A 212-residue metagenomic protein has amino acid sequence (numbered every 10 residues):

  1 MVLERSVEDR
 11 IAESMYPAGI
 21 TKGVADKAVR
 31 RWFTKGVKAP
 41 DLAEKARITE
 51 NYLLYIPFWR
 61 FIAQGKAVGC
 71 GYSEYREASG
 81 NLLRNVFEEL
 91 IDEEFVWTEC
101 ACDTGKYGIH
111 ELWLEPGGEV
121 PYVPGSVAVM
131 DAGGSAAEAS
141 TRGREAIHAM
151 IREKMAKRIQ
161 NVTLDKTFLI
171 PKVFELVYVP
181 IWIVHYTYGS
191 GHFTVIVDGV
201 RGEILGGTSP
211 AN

Functional and structural regions predicted by a protein language model:
V2-H192, S209-A211: Charged, low-complexity helical/coil segments in non-catalytic cytosolic or luminal regions
H192, E203-I204: Hydrophobic "anchor" residues
D198-G199: Short, acidic, Ser/Thr-enriched surface-loop or helix-capping motifs
